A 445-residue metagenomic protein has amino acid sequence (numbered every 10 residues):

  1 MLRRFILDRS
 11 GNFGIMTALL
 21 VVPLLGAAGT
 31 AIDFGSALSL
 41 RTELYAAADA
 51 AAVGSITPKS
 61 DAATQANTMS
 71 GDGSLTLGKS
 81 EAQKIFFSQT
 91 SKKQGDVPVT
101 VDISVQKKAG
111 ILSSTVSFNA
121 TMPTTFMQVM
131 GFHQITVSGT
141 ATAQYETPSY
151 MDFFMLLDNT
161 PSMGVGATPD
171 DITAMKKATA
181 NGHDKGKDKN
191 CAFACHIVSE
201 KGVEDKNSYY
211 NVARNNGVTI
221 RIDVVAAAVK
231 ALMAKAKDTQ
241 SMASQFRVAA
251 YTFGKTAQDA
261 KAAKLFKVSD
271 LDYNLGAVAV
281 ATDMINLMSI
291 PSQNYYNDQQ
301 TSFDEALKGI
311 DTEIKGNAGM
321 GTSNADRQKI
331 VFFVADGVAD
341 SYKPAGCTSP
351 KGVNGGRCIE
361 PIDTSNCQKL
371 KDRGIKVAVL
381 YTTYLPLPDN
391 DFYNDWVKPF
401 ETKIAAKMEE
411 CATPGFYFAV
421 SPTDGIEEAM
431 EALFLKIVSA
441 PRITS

Functional and structural regions predicted by a protein language model:
L2-R4, S10, I32-S445: P/S/T/G-enriched low-complexity
S10-V22: N-terminal signal-anchor/signal peptide hydrophobic helix marking the start of the first transmembrane segment
V21-G35: Short, strongly hydrophobic transmembrane alpha-helices
